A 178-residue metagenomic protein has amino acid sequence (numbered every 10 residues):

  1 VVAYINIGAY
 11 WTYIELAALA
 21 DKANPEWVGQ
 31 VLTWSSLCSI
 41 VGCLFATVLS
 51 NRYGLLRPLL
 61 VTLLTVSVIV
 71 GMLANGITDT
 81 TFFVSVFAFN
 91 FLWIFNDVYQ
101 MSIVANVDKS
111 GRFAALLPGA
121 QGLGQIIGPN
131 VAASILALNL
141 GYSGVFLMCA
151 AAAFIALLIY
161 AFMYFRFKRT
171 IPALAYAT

Functional and structural regions predicted by a protein language model:
V1-T33: Extracytoplasmic gate region of multi-pass secondary transporters
G29-S39, F89-N90, L117-Q121: Transmembrane alpha-helical segments of major facilitator superfamily
G42-L55, L136-A137: Helix-to-loop junctions at the C-terminal end of transmembrane segments in multipass secondary transporters
R57-M72, A150: Structural signature of the two symmetry-related core transmembrane helices
T81-F95: Hydrophobic core of transmembrane alpha-helices in multi-pass small-molecule transporters, especially MFS/SLC-type
I94-D108: Intracellular juxtamembrane helix-capping segments at the cytosolic ends of symmetry-related transmembrane helices
V107-L140, C149: A late C-terminal transmembrane helix in Major Facilitator Superfamily
L147-T178: Multi-pass alpha-helical transporter architecture, strongest for 12-TM Major Facilitator/SLC carriers used
